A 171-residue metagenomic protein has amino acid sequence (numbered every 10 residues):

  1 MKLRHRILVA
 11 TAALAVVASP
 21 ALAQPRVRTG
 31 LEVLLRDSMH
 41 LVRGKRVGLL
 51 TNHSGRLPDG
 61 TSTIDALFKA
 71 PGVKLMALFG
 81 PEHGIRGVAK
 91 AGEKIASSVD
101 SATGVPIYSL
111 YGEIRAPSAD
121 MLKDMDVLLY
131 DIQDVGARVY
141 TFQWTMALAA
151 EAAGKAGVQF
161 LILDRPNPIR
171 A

Functional and structural regions predicted by a protein language model:
M1-V9: Bacterial N-terminal signal peptides that target proteins for export
V9-S19: Bacterial N-terminal signal peptides
A21-P25: Boundary at the C-terminal end of the N-terminal hydrophobic targeting segment
G72-V73, K155-Q159: A short helix->loop->beta-strand "cap" motif at the edges of active sites that frequently abuts
K74-H83: Short internal beta-strands
G87-A91, L161-A171: Glycine-rich, charge-decorated loop segments at or immediately adjacent to ligand/cofactor-binding or catalytic sites
A91-M125, A137: Glycine-rich oxoanion-binding loops at beta->alpha junctions
D134-M146: Glycine/threonine-rich flexible loop motifs
